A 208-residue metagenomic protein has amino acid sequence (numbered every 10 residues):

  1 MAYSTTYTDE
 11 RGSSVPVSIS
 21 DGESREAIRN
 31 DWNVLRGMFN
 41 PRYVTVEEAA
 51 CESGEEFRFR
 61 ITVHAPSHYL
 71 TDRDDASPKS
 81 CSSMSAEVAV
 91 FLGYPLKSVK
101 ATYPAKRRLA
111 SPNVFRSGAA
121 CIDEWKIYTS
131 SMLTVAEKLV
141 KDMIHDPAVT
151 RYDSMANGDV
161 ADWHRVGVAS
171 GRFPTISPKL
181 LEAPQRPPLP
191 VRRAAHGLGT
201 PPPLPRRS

Functional and structural regions predicted by a protein language model:
M1-S83, G93-S208: UBC/E2-like fold recognition across ubiquitin and ubiquitin-like conjugation systems, capturing catalytically active
